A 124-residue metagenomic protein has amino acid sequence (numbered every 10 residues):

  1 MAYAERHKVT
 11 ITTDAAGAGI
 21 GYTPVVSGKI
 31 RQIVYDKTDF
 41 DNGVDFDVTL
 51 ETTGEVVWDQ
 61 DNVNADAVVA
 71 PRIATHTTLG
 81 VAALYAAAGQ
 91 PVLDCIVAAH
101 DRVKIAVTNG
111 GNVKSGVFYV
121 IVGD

Functional and structural regions predicted by a protein language model:
M1-D124: Surface-exposed, low-hydrophobicity beta-strand/loop segments enriched in small/polar/acidic residues
